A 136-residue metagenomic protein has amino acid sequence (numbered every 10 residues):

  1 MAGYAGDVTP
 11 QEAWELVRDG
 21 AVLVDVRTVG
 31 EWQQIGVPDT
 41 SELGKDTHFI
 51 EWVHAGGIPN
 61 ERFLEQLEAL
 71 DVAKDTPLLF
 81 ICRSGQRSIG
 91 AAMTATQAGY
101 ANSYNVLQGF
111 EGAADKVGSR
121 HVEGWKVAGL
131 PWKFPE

Functional and structural regions predicted by a protein language model:
M1-V22, V29-P77, S88-E136: Rhodanese-like catalytic fold shared by cysteine-dependent sulfurtransferases and DSP/PTP-type phosphatases
F80-I81: Short, surface-exposed ligand- or partner-binding patches at beta-edge/loop junctions that are enriched in aromatics
